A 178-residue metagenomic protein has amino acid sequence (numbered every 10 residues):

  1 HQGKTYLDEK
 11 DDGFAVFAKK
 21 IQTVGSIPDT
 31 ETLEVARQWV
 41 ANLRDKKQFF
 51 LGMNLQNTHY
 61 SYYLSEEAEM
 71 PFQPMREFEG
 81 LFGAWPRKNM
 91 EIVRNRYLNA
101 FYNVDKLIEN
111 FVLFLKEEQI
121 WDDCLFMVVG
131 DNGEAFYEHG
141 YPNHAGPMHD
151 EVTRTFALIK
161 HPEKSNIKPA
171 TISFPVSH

Functional and structural regions predicted by a protein language model:
H1, K20, I159, I172-S177: Glycogenin-like
H1-E77: Active-site-proximal alpha/beta segments of enzymes that process anionic O-linked groups
A18-K20, E91, H139-P142, I167-P169: Short acidic, glycine/proline-rich loop/turn micro-motifs
I27, E91-V104, P147-T153, S165-H178: A short beta-strand-to-alpha-helix junction
E31-L43, M75-F126: A long, amphipathic alpha-helix that forms part of the scaffold/cap immediately adjacent to metal-dependent active
Q48, T58-S61, F156, P162 (+1 more regions): Proline-centered helix-kink/hinge sites
F50-N57, L98-F101, L125-G130, L158-I159: Short beta-strand segments
E67, K116-S165: Histidine-centered active-site microenvironments of extracellular/periplasmic hydrolases and transferases
